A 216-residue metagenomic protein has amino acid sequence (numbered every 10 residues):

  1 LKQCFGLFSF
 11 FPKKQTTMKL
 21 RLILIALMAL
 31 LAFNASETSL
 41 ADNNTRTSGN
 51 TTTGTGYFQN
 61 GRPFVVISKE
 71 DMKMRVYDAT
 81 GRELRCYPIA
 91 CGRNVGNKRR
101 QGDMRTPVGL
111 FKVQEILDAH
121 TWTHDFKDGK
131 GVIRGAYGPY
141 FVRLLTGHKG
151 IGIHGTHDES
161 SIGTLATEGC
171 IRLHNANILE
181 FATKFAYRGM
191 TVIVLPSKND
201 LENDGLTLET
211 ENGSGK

Functional and structural regions predicted by a protein language model:
T16-I23: Bacterial N-terminal signal peptides that target proteins for export
I25-A32: Bacterial N-terminal signal peptides
E37-A41: Boundary at the C-terminal end of the N-terminal hydrophobic targeting segment
D42-N44, T53-R62, Q101-D103, V108 (+1 more regions): Exported/periplasmic cell-wall-interacting domains
T53-V95: A structural motif detector for short, solvent-exposed N-terminal "entry" segments of globular domains
Y87-K112: Electropositive
